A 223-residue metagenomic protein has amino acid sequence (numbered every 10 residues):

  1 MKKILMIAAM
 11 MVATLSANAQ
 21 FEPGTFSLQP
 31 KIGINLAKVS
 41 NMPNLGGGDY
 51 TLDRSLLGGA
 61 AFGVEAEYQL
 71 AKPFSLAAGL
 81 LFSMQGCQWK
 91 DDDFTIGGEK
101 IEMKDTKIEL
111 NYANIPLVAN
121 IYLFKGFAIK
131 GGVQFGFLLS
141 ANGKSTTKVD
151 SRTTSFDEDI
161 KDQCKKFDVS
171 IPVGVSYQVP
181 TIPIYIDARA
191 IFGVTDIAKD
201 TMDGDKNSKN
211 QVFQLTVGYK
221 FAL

Functional and structural regions predicted by a protein language model:
M1-K31, V217, F221-L223: Bacterial Sec-dependent N-terminal signal peptides
Q20-Q69, L76: Short glycine/proline- and aromatic-enriched beta-strand/turn motifs that initiate or cap beta-hairpins
F21-P23, A71, F124, P180-I182 (+1 more regions): Outer-membrane beta-barrel channels and translocator barrels
F26, A60, F74, A113 (+3 more regions): Hydrophobic core residues within well-ordered beta-strands of beta-rich domains
P30-I34, A60-Y68, L80-F82, I115-L123 (+4 more regions): Residues on the lipid-exposed face of transmembrane beta-strands in outer-membrane beta-barrel proteins
K38-L57, M84-N111, L138-D168, P172 (+1 more regions): Extracellular/periplasm-exposed beta-strand and loop segments of Gram-negative cell-envelope proteins, dominated by
F74-L76, F127-I129, I182-Y185, L223: Repeated loop/turn-to-beta-strand initiation elements of outer-membrane beta-barrel proteins
Y185-T195: A hydrophobic membrane-anchoring alpha-helix module
